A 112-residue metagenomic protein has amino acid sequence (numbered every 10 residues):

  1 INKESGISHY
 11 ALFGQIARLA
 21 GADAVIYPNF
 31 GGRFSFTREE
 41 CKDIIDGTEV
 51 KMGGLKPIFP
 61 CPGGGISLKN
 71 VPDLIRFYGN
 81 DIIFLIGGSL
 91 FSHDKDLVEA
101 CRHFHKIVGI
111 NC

Functional and structural regions predicted by a protein language model:
I1-I86, E99, H103: Catalytic alpha/beta core domains of metabolic enzymes, predominantly
G88-H93: A short, acidic, flexible beta-alpha connecting loop/helix-capping segment that sits on the rim of active
D96-C112: Extended, intrinsically disordered, low-complexity segments
